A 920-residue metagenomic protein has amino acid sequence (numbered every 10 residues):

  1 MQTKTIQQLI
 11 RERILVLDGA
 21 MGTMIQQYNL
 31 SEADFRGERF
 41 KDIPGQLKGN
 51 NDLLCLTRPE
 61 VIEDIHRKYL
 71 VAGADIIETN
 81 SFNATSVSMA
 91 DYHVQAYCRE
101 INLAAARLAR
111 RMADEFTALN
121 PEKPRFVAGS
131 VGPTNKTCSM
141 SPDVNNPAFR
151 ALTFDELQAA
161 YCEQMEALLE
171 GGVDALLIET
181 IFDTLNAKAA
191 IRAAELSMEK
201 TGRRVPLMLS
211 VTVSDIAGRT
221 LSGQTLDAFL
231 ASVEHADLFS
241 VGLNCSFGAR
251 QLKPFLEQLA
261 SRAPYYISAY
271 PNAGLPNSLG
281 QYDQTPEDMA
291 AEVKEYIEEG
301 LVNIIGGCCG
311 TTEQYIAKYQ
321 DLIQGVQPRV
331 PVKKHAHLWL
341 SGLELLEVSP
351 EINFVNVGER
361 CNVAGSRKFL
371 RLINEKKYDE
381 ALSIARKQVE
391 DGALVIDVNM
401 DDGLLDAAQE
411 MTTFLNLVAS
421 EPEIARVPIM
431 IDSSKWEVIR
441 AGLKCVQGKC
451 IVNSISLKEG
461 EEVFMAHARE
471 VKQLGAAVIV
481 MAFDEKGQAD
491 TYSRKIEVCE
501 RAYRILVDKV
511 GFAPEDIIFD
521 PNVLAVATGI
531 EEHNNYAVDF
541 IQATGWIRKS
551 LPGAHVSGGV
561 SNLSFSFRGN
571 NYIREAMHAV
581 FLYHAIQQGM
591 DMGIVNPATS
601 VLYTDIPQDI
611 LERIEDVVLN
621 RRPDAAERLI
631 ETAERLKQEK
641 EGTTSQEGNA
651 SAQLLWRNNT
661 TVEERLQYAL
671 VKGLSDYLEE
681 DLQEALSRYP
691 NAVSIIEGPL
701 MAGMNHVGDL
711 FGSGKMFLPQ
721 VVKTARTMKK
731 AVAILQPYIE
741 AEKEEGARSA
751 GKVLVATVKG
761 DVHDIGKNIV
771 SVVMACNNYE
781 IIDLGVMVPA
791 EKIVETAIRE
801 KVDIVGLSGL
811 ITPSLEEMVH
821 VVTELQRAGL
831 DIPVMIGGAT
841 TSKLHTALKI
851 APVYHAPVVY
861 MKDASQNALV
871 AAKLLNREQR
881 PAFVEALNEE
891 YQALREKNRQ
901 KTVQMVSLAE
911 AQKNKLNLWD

Functional and structural regions predicted by a protein language model:
M1-D920: Domain-level signal for soluble alpha/beta catalytic cores
